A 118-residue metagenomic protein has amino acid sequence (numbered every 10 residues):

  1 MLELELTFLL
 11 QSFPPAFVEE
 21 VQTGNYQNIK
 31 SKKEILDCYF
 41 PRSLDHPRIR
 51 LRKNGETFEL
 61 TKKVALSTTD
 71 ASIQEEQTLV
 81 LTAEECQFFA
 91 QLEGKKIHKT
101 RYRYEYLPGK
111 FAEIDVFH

Functional and structural regions predicted by a protein language model:
M1-H118: Phosphate-end processing signature that detects enzymes handling 5′-triphosphorylated RNA and polyphosphate
